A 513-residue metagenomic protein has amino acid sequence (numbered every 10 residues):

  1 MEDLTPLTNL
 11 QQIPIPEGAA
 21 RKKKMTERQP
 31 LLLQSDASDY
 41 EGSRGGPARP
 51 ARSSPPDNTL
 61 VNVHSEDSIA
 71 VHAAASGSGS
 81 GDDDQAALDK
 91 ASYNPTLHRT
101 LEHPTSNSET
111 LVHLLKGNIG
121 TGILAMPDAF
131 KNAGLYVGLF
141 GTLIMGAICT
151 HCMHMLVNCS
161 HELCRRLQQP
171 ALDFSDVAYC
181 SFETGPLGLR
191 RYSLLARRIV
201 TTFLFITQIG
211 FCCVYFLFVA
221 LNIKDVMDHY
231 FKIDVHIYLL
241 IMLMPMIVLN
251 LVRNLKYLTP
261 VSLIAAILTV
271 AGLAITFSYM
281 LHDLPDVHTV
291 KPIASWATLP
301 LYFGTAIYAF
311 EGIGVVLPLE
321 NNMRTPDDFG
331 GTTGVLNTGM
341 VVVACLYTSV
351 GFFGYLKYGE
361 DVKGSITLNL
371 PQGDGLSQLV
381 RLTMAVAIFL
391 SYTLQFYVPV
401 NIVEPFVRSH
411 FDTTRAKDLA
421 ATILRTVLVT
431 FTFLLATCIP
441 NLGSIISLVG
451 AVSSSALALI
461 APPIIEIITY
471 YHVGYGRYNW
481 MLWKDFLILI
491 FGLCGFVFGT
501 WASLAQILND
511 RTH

Functional and structural regions predicted by a protein language model:
M1-H103, E109, L167-C180, T184-G188 (+3 more regions): Intrinsically disordered, low-complexity terminal tails enriched in acidic/polar residues
E102, S108, N158-L204, C213-Y238 (+4 more regions): Membrane-interfacial loop- and helix-cap regions that link adjacent transmembrane helices in polytopic membrane proteins
N107-L124, L243, Y308-G312, L493-G495: The first (N-terminal) embedded transmembrane alpha-helix
T121, G146-N158, M242-L251: Central hydrophobic cores of alpha-helical transmembrane segments in multi-pass inner-membrane proteins across all
L124-A129, P318-N321: Generic transmembrane alpha-helix signature in multi-pass membrane proteins, especially transporters/channels
M126-G134, L255-K256, S444: Short, hydrophobic transmembrane alpha-helix segments
A129, V248-V252, L434-P440: Hydrophobic alpha-helical transmembrane segments
A129-E162, R166-A171: Extracellular loop-to-transmembrane helix junctions
